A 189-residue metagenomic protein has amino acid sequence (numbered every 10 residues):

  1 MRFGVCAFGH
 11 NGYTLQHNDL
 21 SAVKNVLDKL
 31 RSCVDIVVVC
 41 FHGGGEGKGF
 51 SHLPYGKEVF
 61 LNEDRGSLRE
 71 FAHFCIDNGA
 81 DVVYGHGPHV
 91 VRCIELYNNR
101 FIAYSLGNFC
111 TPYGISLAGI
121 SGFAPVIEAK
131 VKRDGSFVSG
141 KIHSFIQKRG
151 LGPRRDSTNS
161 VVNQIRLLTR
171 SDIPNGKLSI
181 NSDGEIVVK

Functional and structural regions predicted by a protein language model:
M1-K189: Acidic, metal/ion-coordinating pockets
